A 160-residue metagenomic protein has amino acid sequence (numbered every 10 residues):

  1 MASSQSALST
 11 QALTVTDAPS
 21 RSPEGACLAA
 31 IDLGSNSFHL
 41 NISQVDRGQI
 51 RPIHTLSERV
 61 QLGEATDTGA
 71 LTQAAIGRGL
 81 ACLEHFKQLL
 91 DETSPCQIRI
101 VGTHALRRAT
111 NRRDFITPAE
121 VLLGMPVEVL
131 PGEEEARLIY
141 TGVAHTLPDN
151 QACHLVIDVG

Functional and structural regions predicted by a protein language model:
M1-L33, N41-V156: Nucleotide/phosphate-binding catalytic cleft detector across ATP-hydrolyzing and phosphate-transferring enzymes
N36: Primarily the dimerization/phosphotransfer
V159: Divalent cation-coordinating acidic motifs and surrounding scaffolds that mediate Ca2+/Mg2+/Mn2+/Zn2+-dependent binding
